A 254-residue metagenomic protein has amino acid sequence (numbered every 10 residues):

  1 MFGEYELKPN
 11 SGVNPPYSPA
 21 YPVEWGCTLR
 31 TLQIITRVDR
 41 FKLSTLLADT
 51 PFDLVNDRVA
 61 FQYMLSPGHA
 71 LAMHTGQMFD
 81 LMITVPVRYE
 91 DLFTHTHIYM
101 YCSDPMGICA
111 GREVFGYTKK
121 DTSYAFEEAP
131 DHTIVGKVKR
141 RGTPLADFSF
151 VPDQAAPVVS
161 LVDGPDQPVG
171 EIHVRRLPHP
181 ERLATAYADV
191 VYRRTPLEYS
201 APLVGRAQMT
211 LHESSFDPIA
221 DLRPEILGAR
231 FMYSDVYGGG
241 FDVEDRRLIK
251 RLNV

Functional and structural regions predicted by a protein language model:
M1-M78, V204-R206, S214, P218-I226 (+3 more regions): N-terminal domain-onset segments
G3-P15, F115-V254: Interaction-surface and assembly-scaffold signal
T28-T31, T36, T45, T50 (+10 more regions): Residue-identity detector for threonine
G68-V151: Aromatic- and glycine-enriched beta-alpha-beta binding-site module
